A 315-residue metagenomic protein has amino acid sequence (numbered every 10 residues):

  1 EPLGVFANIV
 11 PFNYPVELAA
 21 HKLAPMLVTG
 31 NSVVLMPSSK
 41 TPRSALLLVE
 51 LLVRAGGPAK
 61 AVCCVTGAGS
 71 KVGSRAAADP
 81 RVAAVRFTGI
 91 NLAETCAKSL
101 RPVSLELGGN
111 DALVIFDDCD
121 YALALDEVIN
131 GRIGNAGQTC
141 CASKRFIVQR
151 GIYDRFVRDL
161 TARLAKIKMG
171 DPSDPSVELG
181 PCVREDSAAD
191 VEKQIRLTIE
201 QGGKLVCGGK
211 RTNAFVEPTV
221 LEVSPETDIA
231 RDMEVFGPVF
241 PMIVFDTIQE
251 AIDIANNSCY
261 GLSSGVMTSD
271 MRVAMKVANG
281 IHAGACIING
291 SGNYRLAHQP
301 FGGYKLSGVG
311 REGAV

Functional and structural regions predicted by a protein language model:
E1-L123, F245: Rossmann-like NAD(P) dinucleotide-binding subdomain of oxidoreductase/dehydrogenase enzymes
L18, K40, I147, V183-D186 (+2 more regions): Glycosyltransferase donor-binding loop in the core domain
S39-K40, G67-A68, C119, I152 (+5 more regions): Short beta->alpha linker loops
R43-S44, V72, N91, R155-F156 (+2 more regions): Phosphate- and divalent-cation-binding pockets in alpha/beta enzyme and binding domains that engage nucleotide-derived
L46, R75-A76, E127, I254 (+1 more regions): CheY-like receiver
G56, A84, T88-P225, Q249 (+1 more regions): ALDH superfamily catalytic-core signature
R81, K168, I195, E200-Q201 (+2 more regions): Conserved C-terminal structural/oligomerization subdomain of aldehyde/semialdehyde dehydrogenase
